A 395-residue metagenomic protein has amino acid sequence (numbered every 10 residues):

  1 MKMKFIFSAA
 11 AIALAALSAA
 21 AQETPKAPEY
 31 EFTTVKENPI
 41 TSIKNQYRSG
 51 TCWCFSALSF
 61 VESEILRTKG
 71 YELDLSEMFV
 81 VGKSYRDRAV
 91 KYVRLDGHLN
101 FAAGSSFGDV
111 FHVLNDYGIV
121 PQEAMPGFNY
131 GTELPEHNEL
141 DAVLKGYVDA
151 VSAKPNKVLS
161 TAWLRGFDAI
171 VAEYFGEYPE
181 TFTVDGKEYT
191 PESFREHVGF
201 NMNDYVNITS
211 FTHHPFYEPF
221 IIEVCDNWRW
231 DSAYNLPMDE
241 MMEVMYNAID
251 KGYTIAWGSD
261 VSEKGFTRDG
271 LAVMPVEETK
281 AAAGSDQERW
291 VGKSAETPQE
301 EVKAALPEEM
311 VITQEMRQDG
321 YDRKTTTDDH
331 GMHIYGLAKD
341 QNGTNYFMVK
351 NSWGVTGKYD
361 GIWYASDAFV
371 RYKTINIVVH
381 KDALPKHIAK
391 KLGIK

Functional and structural regions predicted by a protein language model:
M1-E23: Bacterial Sec-dependent N-terminal signal peptides
K2, F60, Q122, N342-G343: Short amphipathic alpha-helical segments with coiled-coil-like heptad repeat character
Q22-K26, A295-T297: Short N-terminal helix-initiation segments at or just after the protein's N-terminus
A27-A256, G357-Y359: Active-site nucleophile-adjacent alpha helix/oxyanion-hole segment immediately C-terminal to the catalytic cysteine
R165-K395: Active-site signature of cysteine proteases
